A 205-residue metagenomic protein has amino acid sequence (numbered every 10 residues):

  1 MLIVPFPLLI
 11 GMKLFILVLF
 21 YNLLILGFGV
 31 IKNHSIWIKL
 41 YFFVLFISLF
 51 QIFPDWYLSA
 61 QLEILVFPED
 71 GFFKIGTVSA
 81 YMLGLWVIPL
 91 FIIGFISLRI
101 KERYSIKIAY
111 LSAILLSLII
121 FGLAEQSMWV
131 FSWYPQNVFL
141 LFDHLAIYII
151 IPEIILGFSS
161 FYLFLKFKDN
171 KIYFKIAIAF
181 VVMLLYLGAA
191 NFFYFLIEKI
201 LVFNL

Functional and structural regions predicted by a protein language model:
M1-L205: Aromatic-rich, lipid-facing transmembrane alpha helices and their immediate juxtamembrane interface loops in integral
